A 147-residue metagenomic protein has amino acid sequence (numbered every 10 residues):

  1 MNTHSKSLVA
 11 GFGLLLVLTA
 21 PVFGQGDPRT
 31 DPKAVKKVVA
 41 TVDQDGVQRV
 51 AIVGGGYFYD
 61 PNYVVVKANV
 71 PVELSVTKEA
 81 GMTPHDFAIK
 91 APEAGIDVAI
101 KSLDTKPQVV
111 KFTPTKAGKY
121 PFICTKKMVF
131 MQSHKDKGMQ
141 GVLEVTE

Functional and structural regions predicted by a protein language model:
N2-A51, E147: Extracytoplasmic entry segments of secretory-pathway proteins
K33-K37, S102-E147: Extracellular/periplasmic metallocenter environments
T41-N69: N-terminal edge beta-strand
A51-V53, E73-S75, A88, I123 (+1 more regions): Soluble periplasmic/extracytoplasmic beta-strand elements of cell-envelope proteins
G54-G56, V76-A80, P114: Non-cytosolic beta-sheet module surface loops
P61-V64, I96-K101, V110-K111: Beta-strand-rich interaction surfaces with strong enrichment in secreted/lumenal proteins
P71, M82-D86, K119: Exposed beta-strand and adjacent loop surfaces of beta-rich binding modules that mediate intermolecular recognition
T77-D104, M131-M139: Histidine- and aromatic-enriched segments that form or immediately flank copper-ligand environments
